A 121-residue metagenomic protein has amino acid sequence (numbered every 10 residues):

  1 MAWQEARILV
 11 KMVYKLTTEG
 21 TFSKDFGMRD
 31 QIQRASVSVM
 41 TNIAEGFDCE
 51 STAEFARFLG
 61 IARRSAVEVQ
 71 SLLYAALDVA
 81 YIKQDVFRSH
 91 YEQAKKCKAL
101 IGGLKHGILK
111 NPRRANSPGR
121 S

Functional and structural regions predicted by a protein language model:
M1-S121: Short, C-terminally biased terminal segments at protein or domain edges
